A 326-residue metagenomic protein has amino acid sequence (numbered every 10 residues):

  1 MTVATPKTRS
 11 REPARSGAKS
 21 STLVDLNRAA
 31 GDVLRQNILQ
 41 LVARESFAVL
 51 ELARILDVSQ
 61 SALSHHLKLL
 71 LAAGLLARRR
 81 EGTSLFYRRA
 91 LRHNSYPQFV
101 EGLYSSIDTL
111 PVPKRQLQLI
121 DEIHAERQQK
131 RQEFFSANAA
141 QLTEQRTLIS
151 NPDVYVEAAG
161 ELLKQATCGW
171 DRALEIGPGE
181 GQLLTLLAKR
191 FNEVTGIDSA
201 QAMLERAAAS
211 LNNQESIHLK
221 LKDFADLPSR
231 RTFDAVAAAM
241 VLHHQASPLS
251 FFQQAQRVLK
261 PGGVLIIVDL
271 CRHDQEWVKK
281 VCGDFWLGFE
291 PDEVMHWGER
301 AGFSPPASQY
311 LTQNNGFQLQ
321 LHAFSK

Functional and structural regions predicted by a protein language model:
T5-R11, G17, N94-T143: Amphipathic alpha-helical dimerization/coiled-coil segments that flank or bridge DNA-binding/regulatory modules
S21-A62, T83-R92: N-terminal helix-turn-helix DNA-binding core of bacterial DNA-binding proteins
S150-W170: Conserved alpha-helix/loop element of class I SAM-dependent methyltransferases that forms part of the SAM/SAH-binding
L174, G179-D226: Class I SAM-dependent methyltransferase SAM/SAH-binding core
A225-V236: A short acidic, Gly/Pro-enriched loop at the edge of an enzyme's catalytic core that lines a small-molecule cofactor
A235-S247: A short SAM/SAH-binding and catalytic strip from SAM-dependent methyltransferases
L249-V264: A short glycine-rich, Lys/Arg-flanked "PGG" loop and its adjoining helix->strand segment in the class I
V264-H322: C-terminal alpha-helical "lid/dimerization" subdomain adjacent to the S-adenosyl-L-methionine
